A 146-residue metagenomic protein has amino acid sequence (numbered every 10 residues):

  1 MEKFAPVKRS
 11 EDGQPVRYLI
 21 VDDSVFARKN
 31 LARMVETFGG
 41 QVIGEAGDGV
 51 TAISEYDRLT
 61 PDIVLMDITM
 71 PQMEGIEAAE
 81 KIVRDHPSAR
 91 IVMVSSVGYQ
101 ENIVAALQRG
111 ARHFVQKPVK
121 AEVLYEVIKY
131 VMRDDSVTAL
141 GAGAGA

Functional and structural regions predicted by a protein language model:
V25-G44: Two-component/phosphorelay signaling modules centered on CheY-like receiver
D48-T51, E74-E77: Acidic catalytic/metal-coordinating carboxylates
L59-L65: Active-site beta3 strand of CheY-like receiver
M70: Receiver (REC) domain active-site loop signature in two-component systems and cognate sites in sensor histidine kinases
V97-G98: Short, conserved "switch-loop" micro-motifs in signal-transduction and mechanochemical regulators
E101, V119-I128, S136: C-terminal output helix
